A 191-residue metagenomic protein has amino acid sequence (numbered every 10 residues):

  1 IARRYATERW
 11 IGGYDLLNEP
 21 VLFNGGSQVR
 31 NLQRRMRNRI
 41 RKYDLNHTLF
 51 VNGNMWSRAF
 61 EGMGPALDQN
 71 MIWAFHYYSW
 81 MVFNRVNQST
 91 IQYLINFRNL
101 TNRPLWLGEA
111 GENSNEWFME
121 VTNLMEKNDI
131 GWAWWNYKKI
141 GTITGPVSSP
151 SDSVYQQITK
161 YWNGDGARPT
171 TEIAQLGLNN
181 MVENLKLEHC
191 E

Functional and structural regions predicted by a protein language model:
R3-I130, W134, T144-Q156: Extracellular glycoside hydrolase catalytic/binding regions
N123-L124, N128-E191: Extended, alpha-helix-rich binding/interface surfaces that flank or overlap catalytic cores and mediate recognition
